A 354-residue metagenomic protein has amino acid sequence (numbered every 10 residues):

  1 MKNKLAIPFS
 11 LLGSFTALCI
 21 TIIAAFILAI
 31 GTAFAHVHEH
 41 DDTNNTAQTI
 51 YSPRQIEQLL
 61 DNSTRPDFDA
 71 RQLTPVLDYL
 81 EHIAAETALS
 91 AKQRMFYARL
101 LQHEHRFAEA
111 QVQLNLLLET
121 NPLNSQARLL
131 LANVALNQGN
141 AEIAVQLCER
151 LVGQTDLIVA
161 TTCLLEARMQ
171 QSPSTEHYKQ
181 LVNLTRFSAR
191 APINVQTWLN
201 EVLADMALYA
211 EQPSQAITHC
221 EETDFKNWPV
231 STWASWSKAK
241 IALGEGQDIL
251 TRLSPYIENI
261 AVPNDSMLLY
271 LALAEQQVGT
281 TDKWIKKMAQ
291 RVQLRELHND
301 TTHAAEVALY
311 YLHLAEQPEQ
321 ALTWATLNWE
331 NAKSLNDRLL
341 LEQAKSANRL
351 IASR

Functional and structural regions predicted by a protein language model:
L28-Q93, V112: N-terminal leader/linker segments that initiate helical-solenoid repeat arrays
P53-P66, A91-H103, Q126-N133, T162-E166: Non-membrane alpha-helical segments in proteins
Q72-E81, E109-L118, A141-G153, S174-S188 (+5 more regions): Alpha-helical repeat scaffolds
A88, P122, T155-D156, N194 (+3 more regions): Short coil turns that delineate tetratricopeptide repeat
K92, Q126, V159-T161, W198 (+4 more regions): Start-of-helix register in tetratricopeptide repeats
F96, L130, C163-L164, V202 (+3 more regions): Canonical tetratricopeptide repeat
R99, N133, E166-A167, D205 (+4 more regions): Residue-level recognition of tetratricopeptide repeat
E104, Q138, Q171-S172, A210 (+4 more regions): Structural motif corresponding to the intra-repeat A-B loop/turn of tetratricopeptide repeats
